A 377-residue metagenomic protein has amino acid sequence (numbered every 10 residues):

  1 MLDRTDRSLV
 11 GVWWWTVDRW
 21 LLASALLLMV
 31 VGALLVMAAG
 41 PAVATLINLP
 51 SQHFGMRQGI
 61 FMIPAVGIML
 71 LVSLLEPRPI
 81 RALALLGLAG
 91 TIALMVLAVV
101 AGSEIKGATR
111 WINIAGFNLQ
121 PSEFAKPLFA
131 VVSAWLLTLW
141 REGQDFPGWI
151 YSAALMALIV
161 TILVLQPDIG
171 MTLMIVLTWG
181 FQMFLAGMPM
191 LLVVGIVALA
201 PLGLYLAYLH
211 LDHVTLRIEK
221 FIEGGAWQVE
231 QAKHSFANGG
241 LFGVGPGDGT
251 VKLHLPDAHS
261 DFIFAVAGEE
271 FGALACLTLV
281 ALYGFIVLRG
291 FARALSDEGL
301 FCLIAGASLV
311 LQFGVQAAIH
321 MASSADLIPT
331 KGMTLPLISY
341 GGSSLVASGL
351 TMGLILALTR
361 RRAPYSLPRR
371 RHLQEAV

Functional and structural regions predicted by a protein language model:
M1-D3, M321-V377: A juxtamembrane structural motif centered on a specific transmembrane helix
M1-W14: Short, Lys/Arg-rich, polar N-terminal cytosolic tail immediately upstream of the first transmembrane signal-anchor
W13-W15, D145-W149, S235-F236, K252-L255 (+1 more regions): Helix-boundary and loop/linker segments of multi-pass membrane transporters
L22-A38, V43-Q228, A265-S323, L350-L354 (+1 more regions): Hydrophobic alpha-helical transmembrane segments of multi-pass inner membrane proteins, especially in bacterial systems
A115-A125, L165-P167, G240, V244 (+1 more regions): Glycine/serine-rich anion-binding loops at beta->alpha junctions that coordinate negatively charged ligand groups
D168-L173, G243-D248, A258-S260, A273 (+4 more regions): Transmembrane helix boundary and interhelical junction motifs in multipass membrane proteins
K220-I263, F271-A275: TM-adjacent membrane-interface loops and short helices in multi-pass inner/ER membrane proteins
H254-A258, V266-E269, L309-F313, L337 (+1 more regions): Transmembrane helix-bundle signature of multi-pass membrane transporters/permeases
